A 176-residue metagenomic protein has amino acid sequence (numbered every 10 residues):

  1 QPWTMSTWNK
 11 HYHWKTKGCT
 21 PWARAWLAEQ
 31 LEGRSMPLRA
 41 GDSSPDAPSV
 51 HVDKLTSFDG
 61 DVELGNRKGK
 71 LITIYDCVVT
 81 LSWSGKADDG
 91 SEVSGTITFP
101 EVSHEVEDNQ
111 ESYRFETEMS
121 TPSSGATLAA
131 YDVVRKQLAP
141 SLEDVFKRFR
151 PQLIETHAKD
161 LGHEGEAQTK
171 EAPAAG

Functional and structural regions predicted by a protein language model:
W3-W26, Q30-G176: Long protein-protein interaction modules used by eukaryotic assembly/scaffold proteins
